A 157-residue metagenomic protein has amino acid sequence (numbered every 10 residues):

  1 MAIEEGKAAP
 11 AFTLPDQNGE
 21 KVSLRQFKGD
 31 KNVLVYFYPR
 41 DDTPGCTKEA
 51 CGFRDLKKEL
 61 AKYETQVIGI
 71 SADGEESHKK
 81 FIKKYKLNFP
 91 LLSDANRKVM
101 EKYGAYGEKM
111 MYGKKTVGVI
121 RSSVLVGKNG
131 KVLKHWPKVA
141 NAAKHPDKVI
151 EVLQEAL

Functional and structural regions predicted by a protein language model:
M1-L157: Chalcogenol-based redox active-site neighborhoods
